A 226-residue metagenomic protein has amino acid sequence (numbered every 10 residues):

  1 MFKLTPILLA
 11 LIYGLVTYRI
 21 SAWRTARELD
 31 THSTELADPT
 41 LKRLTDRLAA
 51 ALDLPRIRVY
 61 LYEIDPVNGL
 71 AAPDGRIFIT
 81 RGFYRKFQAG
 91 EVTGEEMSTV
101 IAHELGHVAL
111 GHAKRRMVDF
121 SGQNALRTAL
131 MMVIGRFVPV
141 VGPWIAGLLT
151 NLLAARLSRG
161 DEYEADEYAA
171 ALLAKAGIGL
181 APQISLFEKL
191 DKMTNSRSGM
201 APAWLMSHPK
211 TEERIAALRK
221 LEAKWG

Functional and structural regions predicted by a protein language model:
M1-A37, R43-P209, E213, E222-G226: A Zn2+-metalloprotease active-site environment signal
A216: Cysteine-cluster motifs in flexible loop/terminal segments that predominantly coordinate metals
